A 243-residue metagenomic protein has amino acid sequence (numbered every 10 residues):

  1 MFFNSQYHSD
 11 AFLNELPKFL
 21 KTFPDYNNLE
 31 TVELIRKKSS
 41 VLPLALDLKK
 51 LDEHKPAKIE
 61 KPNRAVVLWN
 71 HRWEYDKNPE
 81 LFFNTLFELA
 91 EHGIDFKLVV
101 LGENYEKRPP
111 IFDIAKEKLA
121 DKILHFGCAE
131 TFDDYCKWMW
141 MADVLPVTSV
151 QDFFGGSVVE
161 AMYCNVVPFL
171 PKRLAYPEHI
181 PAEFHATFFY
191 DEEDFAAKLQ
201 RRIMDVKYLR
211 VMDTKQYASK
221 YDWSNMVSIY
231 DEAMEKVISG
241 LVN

Functional and structural regions predicted by a protein language model:
M1-H54: Donor nucleotide-sugar binding/catalytic pocket of nucleotide-sugar-dependent glycosyltransferases
E33, P110-D133, V144: Nucleotide-activated donor-binding/catalytic signature segment of Leloir-type glycosyltransferases, i.e., the conserved
K58-E88, V99-L101: Conserved donor-binding/catalytic core segment of Leloir-type glycosyltransferases
F83, I94-F112, L124-C128: Glycosyltransferase donor-sugar binding loop
V150: Aromatic "clamp/platform" in nucleotide-sugar-dependent glycosyltransferases that forms part of the donor/acceptor
V167-P171: Short hydrophobic beta-strand element within catalytic cores of glycosyltransferases and related nucleotide-activated
P177-R201: Change "using UDP/GDP/dTDP sugars" to "using nucleotide sugars
K207-V242: A charged, aromatic-enriched C-terminal amphipathic alpha-helix characteristic of glycosyltransferases across folds
